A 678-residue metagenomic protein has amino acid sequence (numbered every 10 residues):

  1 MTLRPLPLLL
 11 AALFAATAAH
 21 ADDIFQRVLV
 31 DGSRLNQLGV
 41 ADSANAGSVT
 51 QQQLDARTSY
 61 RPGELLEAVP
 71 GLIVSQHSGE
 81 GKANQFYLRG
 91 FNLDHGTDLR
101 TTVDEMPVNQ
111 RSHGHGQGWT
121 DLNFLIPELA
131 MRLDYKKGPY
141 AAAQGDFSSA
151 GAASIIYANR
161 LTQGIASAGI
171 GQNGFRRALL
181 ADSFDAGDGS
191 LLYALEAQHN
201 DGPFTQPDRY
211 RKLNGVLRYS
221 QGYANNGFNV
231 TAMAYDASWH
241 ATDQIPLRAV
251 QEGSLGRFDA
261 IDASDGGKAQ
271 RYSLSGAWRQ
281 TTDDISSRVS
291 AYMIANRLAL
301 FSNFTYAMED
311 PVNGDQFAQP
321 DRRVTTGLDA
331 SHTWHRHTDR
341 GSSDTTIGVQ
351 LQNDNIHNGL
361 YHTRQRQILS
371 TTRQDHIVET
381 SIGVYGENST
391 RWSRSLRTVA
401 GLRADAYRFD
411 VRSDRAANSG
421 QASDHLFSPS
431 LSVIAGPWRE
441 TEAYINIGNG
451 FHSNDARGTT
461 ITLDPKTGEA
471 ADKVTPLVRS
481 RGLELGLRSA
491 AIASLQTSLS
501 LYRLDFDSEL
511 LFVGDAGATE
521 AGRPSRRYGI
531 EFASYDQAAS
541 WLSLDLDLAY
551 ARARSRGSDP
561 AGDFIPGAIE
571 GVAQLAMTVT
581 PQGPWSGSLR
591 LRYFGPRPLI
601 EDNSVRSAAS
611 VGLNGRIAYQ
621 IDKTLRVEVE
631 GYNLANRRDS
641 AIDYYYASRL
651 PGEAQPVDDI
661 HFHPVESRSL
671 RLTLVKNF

Functional and structural regions predicted by a protein language model:
L29-G79, H95-T97, V108-H113, D121-L125 (+1 more regions): N-terminal plug
P107-K137, I156-Y157, V474: Short acidic/polar hinge/loop motifs at secondary-structure boundaries that mediate gating or recognition
D134-A142, G151-F184, L195, G202-T205 (+1 more regions): Short strand-turn segments of transmembrane beta-barrel domains in outer membranes, especially the first one or two
I170-H199, F204-T242, D265-S286, W334 (+3 more regions): Transmembrane beta-barrel wall of Gram-negative outer-membrane proteins
G227-Y235, G267-D414, I434-G436, A491 (+2 more regions): Face-selective signature of the C-terminal outer-membrane beta-barrel domain
A277-R279, S286-F304, G436-G448, H452 (+2 more regions): Membrane-embedded beta-barrel scaffold of Gram-negative outer-membrane proteins
S331-H335, T398, A406, S494-F506 (+2 more regions): Gram-negative outer-membrane beta-barrel transporters
Y502, Y593-I600, Y619-F678: C-terminal beta-signal and adjacent terminal beta-strands/loops of Gram-negative outer-membrane beta-barrel proteins
